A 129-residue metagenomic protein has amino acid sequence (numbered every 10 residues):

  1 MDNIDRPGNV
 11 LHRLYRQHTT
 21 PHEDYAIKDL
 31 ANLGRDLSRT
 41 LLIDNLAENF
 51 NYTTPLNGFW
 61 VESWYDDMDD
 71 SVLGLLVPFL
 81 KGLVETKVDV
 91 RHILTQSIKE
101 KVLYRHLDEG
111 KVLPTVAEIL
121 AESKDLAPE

Functional and structural regions predicted by a protein language model:
M1-E129: C-terminal cap/substrate-recognition subdomain and adjoining C-terminal extension of metal-dependent phosphatase-like
